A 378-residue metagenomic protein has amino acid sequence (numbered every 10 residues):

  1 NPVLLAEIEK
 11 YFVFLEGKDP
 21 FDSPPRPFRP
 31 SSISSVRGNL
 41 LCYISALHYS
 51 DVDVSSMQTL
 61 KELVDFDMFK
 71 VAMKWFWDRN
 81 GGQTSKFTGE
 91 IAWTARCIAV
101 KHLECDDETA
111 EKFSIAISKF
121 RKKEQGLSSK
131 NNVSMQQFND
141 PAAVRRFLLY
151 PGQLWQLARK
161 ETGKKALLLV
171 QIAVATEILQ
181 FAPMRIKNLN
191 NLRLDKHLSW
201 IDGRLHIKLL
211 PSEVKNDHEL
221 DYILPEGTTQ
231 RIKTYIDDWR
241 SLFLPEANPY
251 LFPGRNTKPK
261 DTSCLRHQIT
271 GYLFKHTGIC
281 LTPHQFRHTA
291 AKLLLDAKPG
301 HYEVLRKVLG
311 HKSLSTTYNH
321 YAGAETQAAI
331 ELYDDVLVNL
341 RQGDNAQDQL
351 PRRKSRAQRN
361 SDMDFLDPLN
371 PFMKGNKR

Functional and structural regions predicted by a protein language model:
N1-R146, Q156, K160-E161, E303 (+2 more regions): Charge-rich, intrinsically disordered N-terminal extensions that act as flexible nucleic-acid engagement or regulatory
K86, P141-I186: Basic, Lys/Arg- and aromatic-enriched nucleic-acid-binding interface segment
H102-E111, Q156, I172-L205: Short, charged phosphate-coordinating catalytic segments
L168-A173, T262, R266, P283 (+1 more regions): Short, leucine-enriched amphipathic alpha-helices that occur as contiguous helical runs
K187, N191-R231: Conserved tyrosine-mediated DNA breakage-rejoining catalytic core shared by Y-recombinases
P225-I279: Active-site/catalytic core of tyrosine-dependent DNA strand-transfer enzymes
Q285-K312, H320: C-terminal catalytic core of tyrosine-transesterase DNA break-rejoin enzymes
L309-L337, R341: Catalytic-site neighborhood detector that most strongly recognizes the C-terminal catalytic loop/helix of tyrosine
